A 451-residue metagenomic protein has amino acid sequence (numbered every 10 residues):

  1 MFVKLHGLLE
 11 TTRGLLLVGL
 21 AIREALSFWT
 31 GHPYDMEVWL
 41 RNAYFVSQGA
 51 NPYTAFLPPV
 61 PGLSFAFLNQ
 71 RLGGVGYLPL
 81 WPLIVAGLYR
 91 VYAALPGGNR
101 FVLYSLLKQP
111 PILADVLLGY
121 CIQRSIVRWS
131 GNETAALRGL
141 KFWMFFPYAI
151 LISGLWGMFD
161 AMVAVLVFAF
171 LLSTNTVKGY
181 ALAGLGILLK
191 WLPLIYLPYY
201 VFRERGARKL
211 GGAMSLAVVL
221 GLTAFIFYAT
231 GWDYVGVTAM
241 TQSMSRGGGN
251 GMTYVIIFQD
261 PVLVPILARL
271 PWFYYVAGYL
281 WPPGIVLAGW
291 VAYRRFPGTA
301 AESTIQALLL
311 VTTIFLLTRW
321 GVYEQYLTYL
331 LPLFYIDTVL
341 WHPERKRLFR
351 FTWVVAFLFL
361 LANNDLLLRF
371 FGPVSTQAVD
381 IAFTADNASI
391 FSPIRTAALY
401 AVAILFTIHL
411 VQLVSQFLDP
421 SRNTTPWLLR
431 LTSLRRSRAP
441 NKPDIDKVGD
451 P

Functional and structural regions predicted by a protein language model:
M1-N250, Y254-F258, Y274-P451: Multi-pass membrane glycosyltransferase architecture that uses lipid-linked
I257-L267: Generic multipass alpha-helical transmembrane bundles of integral membrane proteins
L267-Y275: N-terminal secretory-pathway/extracellular module detecting exported/lumenal segments and adjacent signal-anchor/first
